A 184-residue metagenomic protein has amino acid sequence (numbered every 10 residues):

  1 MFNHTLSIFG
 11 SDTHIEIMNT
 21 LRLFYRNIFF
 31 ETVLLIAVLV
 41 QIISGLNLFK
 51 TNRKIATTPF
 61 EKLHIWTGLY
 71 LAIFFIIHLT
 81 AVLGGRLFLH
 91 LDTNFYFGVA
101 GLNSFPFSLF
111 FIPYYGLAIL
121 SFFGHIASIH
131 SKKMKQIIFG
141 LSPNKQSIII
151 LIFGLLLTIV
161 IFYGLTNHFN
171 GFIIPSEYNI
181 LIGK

Functional and structural regions predicted by a protein language model:
M1-K184: Membrane-embedded alpha-helical bundles that constitute the cytochrome b-like, heme-associated redox core of multi-pass
